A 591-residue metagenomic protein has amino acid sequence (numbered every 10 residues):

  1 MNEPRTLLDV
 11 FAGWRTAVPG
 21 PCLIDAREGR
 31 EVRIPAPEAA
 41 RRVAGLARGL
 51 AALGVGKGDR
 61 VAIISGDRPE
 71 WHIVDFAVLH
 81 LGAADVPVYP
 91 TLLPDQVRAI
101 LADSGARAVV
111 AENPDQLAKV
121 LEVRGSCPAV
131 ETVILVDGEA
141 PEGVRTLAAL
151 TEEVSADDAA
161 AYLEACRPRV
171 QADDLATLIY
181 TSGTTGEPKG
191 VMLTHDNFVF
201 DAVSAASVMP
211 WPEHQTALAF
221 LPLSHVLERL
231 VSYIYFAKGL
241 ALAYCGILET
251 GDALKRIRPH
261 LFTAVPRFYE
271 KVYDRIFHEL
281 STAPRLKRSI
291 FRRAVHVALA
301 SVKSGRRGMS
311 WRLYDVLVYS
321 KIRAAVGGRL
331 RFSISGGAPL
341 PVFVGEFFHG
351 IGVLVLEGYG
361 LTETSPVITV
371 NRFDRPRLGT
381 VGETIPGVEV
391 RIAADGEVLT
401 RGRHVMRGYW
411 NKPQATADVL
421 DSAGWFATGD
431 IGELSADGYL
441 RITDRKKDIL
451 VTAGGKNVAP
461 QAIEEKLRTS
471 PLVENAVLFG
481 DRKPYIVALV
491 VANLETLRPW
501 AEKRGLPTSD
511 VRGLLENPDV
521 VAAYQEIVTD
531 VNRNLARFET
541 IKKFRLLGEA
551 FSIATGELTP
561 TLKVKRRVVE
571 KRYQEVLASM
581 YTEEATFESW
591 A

Functional and structural regions predicted by a protein language model:
E3, C22-F76, L93-R98, T146-S155 (+1 more regions): Conserved AMP-binding/adenylate-forming core of the ANL superfamily
P19-P21, L135, A156-Y180, E187 (+1 more regions): Conserved pre-ATP/AMP-binding loop-to-beta segment of ANL
E28, D115-A172, I276-K321: ANL superfamily adenylate-forming
R33-P37, A176-A202: Conserved AMP-binding A3 loop
L53, H80-E153, A523, T529: Structural core segment of the AMP-binding/adenylate-forming
L53, I64, T181, T384-T452 (+2 more regions): Conserved ATP-binding/catalytic segment of the ANL
L92, V109-A111, I392, G402 (+4 more regions): AMP-binding/adenylate-forming catalytic core of the ANL superfamily
V199-T216, L223-Y319, R329, L354: Conserved AMP-binding/adenylation subdomain of ANL enzymes
